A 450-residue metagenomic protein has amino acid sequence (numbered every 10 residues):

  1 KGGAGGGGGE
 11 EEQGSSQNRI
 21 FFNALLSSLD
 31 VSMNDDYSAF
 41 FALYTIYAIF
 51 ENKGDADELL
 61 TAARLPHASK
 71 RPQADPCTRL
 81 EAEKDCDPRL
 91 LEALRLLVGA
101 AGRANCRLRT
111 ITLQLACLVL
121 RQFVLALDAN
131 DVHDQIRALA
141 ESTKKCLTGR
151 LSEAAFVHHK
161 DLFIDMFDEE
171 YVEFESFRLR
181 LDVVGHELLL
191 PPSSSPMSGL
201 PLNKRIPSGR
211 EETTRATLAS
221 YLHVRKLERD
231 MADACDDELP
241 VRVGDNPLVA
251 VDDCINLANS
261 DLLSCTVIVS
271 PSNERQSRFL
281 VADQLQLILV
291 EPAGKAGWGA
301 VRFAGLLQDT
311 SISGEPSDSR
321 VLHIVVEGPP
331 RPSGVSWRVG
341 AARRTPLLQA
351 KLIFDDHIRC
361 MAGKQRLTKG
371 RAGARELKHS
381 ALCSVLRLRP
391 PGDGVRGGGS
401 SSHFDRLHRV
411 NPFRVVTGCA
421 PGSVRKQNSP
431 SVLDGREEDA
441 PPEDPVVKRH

Functional and structural regions predicted by a protein language model:
K1-Q17: Long all-alpha helical scaffold domains
G14-F21, K84-L91, L257-A258, S277-D283: Helix-boundary capping/turn motifs
N18, N52-D55, D87, R343 (+1 more regions): Polar helix-capping/helix-linker motif
N18-F22, H67, P88-A93, V326-P332: Surface-exposed beta-strand-to-loop junctions that form interaction patches on eukaryotic regulatory domains
F21-L26, L90-L97, N259-P271: Short linear interaction motifs
L25-P72, P76-D253: Alpha-solenoid helical-repeat scaffold
P196-R278, D283-H450: Eukaryotic phosphoinositide-binding membrane-targeting regions
